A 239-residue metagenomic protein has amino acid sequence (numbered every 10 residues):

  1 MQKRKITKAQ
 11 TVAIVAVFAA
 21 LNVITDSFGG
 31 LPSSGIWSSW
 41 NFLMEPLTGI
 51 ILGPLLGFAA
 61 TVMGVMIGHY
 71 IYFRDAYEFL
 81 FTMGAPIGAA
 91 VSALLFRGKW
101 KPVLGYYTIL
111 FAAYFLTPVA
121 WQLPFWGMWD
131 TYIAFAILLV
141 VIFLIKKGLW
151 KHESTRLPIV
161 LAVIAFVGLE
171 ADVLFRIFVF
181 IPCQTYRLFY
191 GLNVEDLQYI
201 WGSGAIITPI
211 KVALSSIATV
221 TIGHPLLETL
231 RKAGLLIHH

Functional and structural regions predicted by a protein language model:
M1-H239: Loop-helix junctions at membrane interfaces
